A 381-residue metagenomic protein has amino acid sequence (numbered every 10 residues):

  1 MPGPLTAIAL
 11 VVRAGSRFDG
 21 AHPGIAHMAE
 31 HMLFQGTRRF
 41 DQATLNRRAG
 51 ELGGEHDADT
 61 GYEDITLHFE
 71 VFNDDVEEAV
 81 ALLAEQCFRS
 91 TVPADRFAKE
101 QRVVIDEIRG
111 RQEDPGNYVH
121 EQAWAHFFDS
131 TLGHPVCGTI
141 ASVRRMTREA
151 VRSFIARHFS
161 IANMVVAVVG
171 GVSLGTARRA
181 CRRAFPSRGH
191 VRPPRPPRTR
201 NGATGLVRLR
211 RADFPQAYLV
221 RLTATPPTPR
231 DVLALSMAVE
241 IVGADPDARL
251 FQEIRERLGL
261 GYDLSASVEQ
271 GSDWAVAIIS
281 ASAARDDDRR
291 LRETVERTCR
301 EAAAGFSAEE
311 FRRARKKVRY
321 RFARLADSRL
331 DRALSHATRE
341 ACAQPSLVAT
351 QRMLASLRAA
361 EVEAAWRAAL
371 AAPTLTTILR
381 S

Functional and structural regions predicted by a protein language model:
M1-L45, R152-E253, R292, T374-S381: His/Glu-rich zincin catalytic helix
T44-P193, T225-P226, E256-S381: Charge-rich, well-structured scaffold segments of protease-associated domains
